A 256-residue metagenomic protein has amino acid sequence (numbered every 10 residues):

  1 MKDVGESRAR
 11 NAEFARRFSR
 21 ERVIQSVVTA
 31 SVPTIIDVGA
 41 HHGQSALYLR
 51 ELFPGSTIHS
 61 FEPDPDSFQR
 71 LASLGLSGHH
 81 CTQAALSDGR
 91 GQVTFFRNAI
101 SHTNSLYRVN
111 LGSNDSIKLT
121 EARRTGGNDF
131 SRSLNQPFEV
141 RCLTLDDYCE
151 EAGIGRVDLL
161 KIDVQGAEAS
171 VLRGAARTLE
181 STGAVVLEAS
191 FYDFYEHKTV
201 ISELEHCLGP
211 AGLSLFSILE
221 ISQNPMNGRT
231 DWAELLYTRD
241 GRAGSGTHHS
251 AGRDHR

Functional and structural regions predicted by a protein language model:
M1-R256: Phosphate/nucleotide-binding beta-alpha loop and adjacent structural elements of enzyme active sites
